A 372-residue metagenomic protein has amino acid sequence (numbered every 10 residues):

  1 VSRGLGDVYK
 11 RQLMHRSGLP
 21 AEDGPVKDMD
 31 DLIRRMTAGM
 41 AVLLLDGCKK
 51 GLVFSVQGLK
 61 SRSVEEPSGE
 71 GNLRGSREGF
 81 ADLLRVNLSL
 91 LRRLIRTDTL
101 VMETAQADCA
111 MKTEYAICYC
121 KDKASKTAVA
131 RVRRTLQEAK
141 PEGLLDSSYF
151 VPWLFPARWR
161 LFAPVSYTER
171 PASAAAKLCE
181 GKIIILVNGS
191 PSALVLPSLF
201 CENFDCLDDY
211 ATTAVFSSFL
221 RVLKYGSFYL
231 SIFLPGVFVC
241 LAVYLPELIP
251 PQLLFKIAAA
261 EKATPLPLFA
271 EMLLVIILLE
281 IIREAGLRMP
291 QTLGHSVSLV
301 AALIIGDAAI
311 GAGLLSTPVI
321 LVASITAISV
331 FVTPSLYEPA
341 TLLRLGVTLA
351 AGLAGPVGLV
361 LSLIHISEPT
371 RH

Functional and structural regions predicted by a protein language model:
V1-Q12, I364-H372: Single conserved hydrophobic/aromatic residue that forms the stacking wall/gate of nucleotide- or nucleobase-binding
R3, D7-E271: Cytosolic regulatory modules rich in charged/polar residues
L253-K256, K262-S367, R371: Generic detector of multi-pass transmembrane helix bundles and their immediately adjacent loops in polytopic membrane
